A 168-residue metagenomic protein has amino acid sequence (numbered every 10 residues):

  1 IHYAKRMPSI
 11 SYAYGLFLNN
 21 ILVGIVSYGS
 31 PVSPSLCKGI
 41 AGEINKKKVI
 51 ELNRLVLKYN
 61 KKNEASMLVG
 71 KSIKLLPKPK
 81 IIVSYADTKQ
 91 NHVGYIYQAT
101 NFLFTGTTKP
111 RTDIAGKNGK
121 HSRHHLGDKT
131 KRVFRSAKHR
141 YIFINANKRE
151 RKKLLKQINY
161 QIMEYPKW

Functional and structural regions predicted by a protein language model:
I1-S9: Short amphipathic alpha-helix that is part of the acyltransferase structural core
S11, S136-Y141: Short hydrophobic/aromatic beta-strand or adjacent loop that forms the aromatic wall/cage of a ligand/substrate-binding
S11-S27: Conserved beta-hairpin
G29-V133, F143: Acyl-donor binding region in acyl/amide transferases
F143-K152: C-terminal accessory regions of radical SAM enzymes
K152-W168: Short, cationic low-complexity segments
